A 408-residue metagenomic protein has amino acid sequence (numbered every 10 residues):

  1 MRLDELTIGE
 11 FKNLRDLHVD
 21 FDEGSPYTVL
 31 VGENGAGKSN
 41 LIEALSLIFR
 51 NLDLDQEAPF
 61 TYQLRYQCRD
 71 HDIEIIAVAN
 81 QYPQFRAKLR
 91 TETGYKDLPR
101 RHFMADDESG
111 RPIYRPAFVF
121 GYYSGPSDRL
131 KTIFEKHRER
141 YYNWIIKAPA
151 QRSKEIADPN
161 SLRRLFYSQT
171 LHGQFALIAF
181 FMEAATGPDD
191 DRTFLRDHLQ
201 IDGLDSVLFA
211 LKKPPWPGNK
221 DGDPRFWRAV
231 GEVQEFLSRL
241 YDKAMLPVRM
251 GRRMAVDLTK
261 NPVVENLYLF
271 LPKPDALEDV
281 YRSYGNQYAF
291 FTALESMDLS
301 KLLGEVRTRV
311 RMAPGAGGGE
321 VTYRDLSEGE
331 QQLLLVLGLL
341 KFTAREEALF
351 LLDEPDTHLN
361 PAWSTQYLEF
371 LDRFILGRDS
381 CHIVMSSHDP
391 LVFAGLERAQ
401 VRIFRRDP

Functional and structural regions predicted by a protein language model:
M1-L64, D70, R282-P408: Switch/communication elements of ASCE P-loop NTPase nucleotide-binding domains
R2, G9, L17-D20, P26-V31 (+7 more regions): Noncatalytic N-terminal accessory/assembly modules of large enzymes
F11, F21, F49, F60 (+19 more regions): Phenylalanine-focused residue identity feature
D22, L171, A176-L349, R378: Extended helical coiled-coil dimerization/tether regions that scaffold and oligomerize large DNA-maintenance assemblies
L30-V31, Q56-F60, Y66, G125 (+8 more regions): Non-transmembrane, interaction-prone segments in cytosolic or luminal domains
A36-K38, F49-R50, I76, P149-N160 (+1 more regions): Short C-terminal domain-edge/linker segments immediately following a structured domain
D72-V78, P149-S153, A399-I403: Short, charged low-complexity intrinsically disordered segments located at boundaries of structured domains
K88-R239: Electropositive, glycine-dotted interaction segments that contact anionic polymers or phosphate-rich ligands
